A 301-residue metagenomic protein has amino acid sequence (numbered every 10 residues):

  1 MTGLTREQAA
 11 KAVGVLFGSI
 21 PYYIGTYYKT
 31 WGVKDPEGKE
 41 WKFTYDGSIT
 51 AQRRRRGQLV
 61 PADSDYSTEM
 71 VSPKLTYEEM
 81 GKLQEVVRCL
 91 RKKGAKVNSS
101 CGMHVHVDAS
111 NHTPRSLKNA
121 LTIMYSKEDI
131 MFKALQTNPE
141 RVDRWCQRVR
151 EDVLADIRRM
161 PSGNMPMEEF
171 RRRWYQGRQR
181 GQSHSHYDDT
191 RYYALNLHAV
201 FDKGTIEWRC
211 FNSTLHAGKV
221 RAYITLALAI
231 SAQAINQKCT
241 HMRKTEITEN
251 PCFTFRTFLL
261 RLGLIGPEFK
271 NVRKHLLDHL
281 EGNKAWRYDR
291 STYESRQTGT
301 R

Functional and structural regions predicted by a protein language model:
M1-V97, S110-R301: C-terminal accessory/tail domains of diverse enzymes
S99-M103, V107: Short, conserved phosphate-binding/catalytic loop or strand-edge motifs used in phosphoryl-/nucleotidyl-transfer
